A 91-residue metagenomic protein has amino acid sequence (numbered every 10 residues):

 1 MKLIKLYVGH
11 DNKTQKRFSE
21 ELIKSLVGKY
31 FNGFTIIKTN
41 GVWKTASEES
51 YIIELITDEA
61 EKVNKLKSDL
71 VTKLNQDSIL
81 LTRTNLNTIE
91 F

Functional and structural regions predicted by a protein language model:
M1-F91: Positively charged, small/polar-rich N-terminal and surface patches that mediate targeting and assembly and bind
